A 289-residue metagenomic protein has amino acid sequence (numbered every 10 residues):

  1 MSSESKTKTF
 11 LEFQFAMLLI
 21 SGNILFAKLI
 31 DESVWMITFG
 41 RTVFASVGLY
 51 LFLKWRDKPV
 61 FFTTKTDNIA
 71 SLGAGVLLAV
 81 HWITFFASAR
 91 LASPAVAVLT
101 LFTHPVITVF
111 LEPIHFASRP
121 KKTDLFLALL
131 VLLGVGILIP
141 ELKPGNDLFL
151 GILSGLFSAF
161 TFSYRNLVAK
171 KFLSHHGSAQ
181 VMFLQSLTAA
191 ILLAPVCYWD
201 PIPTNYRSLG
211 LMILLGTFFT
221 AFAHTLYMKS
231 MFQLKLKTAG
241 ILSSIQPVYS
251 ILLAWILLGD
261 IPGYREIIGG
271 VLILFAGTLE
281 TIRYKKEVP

Functional and structural regions predicted by a protein language model:
M1-G40, V47, G73-V76, T84 (+1 more regions): Glycine-/small-residue-enriched transmembrane alpha-helix faces in small-molecule transporters and effluxers
K6-T9, D31-F39, F62-N68, P140-T161 (+2 more regions): Juxtamembrane helix-entry segments on the extracytoplasmic side of multipass membrane proteins
T9, E32-V80, P105-L111, T161-R165 (+3 more regions): Transmembrane alpha-helices of multi-pass small-molecule transport proteins
I30, I37, R41, S88 (+7 more regions): Hydrophobic/aromatic residues within transmembrane alpha-helices of multi-pass small-molecule transporters
M36, V43-F44, F86-R119, S158 (+1 more regions): Specific alpha-helical transmembrane segments that line the substrate/conduction pathway and gating interfaces
L49, L53, L72, L78 (+4 more regions): Hydrophobic transmembrane alpha-helices of multi-pass small-molecule transport proteins
Y50, R56-A95, L101, I137 (+1 more regions): Specific transmembrane alpha-helical segments of multi-pass solute transporters/efflux pumps, especially DMT/EamA
A97-T103, A169-A189, T220-I256: Helix-helix packing/entry segments at the starts of transmembrane helices
